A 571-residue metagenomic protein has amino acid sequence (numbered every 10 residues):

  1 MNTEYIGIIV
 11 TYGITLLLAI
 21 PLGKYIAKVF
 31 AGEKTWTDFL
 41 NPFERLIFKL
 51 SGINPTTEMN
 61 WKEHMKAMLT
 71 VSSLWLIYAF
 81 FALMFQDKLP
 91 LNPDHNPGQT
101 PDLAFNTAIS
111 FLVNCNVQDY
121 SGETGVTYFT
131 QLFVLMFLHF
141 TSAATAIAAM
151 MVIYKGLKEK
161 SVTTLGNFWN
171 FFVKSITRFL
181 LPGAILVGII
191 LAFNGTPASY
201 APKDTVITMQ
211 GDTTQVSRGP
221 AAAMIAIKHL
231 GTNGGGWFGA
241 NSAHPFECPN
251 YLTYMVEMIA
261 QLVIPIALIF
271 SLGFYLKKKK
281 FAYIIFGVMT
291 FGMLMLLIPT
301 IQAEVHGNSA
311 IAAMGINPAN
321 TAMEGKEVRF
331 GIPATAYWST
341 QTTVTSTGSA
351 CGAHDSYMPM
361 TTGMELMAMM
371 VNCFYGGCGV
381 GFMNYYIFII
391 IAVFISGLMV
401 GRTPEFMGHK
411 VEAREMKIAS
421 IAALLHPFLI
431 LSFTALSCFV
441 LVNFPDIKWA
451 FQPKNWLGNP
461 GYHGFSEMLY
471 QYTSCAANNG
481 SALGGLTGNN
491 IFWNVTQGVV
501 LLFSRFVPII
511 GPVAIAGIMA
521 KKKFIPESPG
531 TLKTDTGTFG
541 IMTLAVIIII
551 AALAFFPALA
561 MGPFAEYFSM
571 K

Functional and structural regions predicted by a protein language model:
M1-K571: Membrane-proximal intracellular helices of multi-pass ion channels
